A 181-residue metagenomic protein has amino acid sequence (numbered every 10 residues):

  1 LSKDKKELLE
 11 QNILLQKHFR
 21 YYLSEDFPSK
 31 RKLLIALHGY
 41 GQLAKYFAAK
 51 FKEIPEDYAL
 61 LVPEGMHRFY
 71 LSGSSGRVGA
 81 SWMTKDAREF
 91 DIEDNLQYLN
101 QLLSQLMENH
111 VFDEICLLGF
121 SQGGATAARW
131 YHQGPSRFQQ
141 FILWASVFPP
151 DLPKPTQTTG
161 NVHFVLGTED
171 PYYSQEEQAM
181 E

Functional and structural regions predicted by a protein language model:
I13-F27, R31-F112: Serine-hydrolase catalytic machinery in alpha/beta-hydrolase-like enzymes
G39, S121, A145: Catalytic nucleophile serine of serine hydrolases, specifically the conserved "nucleophile elbow" pentapeptide
A49, R129-Q133: Active-site signature of alpha/beta-hydrolase-fold catalytic machinery across serine- and Asp/Cys-nucleophile hydrolases
L118-G123, A127: Gly/Ala-rich beta-loop-alpha elbow adjacent to hydrolase catalytic centers
S136-P149: A conserved short beta-strand
F148-T159: Conserved serine/cysteine hydrolase catalytic core
H163-D170: Short beta-strand/loop motif that positions the catalytic acidic residue of the alpha/beta-hydrolase fold
P171-Q178: Conserved alpha/beta-hydrolase "acid-adjacent" motif
